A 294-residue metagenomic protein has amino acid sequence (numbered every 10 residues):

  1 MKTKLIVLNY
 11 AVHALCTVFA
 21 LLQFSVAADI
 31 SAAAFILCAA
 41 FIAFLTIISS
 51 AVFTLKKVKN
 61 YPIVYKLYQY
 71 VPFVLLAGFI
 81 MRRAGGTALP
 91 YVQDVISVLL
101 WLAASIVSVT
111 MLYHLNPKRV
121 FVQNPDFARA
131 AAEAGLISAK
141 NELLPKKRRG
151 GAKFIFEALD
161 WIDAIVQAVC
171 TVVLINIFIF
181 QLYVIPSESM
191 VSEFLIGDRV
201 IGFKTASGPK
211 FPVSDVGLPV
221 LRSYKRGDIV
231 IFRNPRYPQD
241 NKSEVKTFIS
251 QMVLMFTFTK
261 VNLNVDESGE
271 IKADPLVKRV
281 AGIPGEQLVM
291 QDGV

Functional and structural regions predicted by a protein language model:
M1-P275: Protein maturation boundaries and topogenic segments
A273-V294: Mid-length scaffold segments of soluble, non-membrane domains
